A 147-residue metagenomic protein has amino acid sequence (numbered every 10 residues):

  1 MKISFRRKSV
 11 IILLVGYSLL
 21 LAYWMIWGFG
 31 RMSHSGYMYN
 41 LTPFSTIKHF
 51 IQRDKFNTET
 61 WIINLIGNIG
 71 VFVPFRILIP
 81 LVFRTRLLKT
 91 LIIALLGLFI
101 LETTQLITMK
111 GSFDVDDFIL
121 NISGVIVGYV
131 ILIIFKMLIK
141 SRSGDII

Functional and structural regions predicted by a protein language model:
M1-K110, V115, Y129-I147: Bulky hydrophobic segments
